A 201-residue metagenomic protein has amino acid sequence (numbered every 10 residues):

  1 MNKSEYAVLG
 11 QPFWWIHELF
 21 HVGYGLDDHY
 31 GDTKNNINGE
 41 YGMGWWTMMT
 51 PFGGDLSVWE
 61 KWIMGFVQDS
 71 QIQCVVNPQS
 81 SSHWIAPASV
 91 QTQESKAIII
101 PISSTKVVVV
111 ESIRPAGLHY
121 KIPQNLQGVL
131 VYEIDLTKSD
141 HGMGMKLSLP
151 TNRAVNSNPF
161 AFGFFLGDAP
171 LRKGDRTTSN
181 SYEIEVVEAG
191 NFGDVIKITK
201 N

Functional and structural regions predicted by a protein language model:
M1-K121: Extracellular hydrolytic enzyme modules, especially secreted metalloproteases of the metzincin/thermolysin-like class
E5, S80-N201: Non-catalytic C-terminal accessory/binding modules of secreted extracellular proteins
